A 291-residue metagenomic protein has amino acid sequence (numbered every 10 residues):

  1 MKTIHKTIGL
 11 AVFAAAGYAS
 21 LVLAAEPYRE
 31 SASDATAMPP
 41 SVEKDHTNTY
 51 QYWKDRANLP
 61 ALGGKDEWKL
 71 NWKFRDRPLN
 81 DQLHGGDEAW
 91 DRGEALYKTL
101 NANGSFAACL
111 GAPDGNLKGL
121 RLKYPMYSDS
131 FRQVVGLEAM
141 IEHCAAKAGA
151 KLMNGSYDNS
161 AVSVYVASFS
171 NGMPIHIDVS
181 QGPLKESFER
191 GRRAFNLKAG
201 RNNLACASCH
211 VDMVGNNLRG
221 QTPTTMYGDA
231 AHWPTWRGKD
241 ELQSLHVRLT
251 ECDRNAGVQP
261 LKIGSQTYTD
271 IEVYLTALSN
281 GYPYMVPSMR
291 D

Functional and structural regions predicted by a protein language model:
K2-T3, W90: Short alpha-helical segments used as structural interaction elements across diverse proteins
T3-L23: Gram-negative bacterial Sec-dependent N-terminal signal peptides
K6-G9, Q82, S180: Hydrophobic alpha-helical segments and their boundary regions
A25-D87, T99-A161, S168-N171, L197-D291: Electron-transfer interface patches adjacent to heme c in soluble/periplasmic c-type cytochromes and di-/multiheme
A89-K98, F188-L197: Short, intrinsically disordered, charge-biased short linear motifs at domain edges
E138, S163, K185-F188, R192 (+1 more regions): Hydrophobic core segments within long, regular secondary-structure runs in both alpha- and beta-rich folds
M173-R190: Solvent-exposed, charged amphipathic helical/linker segments at domain boundaries
